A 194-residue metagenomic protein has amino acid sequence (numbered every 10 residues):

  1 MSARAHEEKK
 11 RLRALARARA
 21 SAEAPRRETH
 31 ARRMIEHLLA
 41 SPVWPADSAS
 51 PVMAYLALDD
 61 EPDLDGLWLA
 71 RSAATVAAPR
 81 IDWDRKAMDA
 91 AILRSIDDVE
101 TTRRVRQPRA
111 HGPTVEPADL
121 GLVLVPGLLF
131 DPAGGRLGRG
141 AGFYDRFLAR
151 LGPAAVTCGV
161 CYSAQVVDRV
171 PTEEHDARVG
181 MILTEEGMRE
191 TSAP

Functional and structural regions predicted by a protein language model:
S2-D119: N-terminal active-site beta-alpha-beta segment that forms phosphate/nucleotide-binding and substrate-recognition loops
K86-P194: Conserved phosphate- and dinucleotide-binding cores of soluble alpha/beta proteins, encompassing both enzyme active
